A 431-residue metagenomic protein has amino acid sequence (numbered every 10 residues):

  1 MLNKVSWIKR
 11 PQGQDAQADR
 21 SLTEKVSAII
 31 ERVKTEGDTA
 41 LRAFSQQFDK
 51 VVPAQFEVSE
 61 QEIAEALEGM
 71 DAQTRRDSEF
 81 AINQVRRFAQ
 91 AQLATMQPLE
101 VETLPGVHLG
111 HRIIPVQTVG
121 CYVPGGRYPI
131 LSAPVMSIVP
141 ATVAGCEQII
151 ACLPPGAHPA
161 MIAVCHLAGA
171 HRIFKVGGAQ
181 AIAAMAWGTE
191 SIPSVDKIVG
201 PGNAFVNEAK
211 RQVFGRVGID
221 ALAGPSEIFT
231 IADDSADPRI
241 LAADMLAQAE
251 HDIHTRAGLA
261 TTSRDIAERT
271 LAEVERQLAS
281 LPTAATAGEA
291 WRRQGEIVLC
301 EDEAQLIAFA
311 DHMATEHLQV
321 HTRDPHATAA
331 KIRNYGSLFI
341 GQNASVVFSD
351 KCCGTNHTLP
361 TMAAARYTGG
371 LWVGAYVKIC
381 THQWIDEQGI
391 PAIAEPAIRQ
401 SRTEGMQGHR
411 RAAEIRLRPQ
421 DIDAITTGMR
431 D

Functional and structural regions predicted by a protein language model:
M1-I8, R172-G177, I297-D302: Short acidic-hydrophobic, aromatic-tinged amphipathic segments that line or gate anion-handling sites
M1-Q117: N-terminal Rossmann-like NAD(P)+-binding subdomain of aldehyde/semialdehyde dehydrogenases
T95-V101, T255-A260, S280-W291, H321 (+2 more regions): Flexible, glycine/charged-enriched surface loops at secondary-structure junctions
E102-V164: Conserved small-residue-rich beta-alpha loop and adjacent elements that most often cradle the phosphate/pyrophosphate
G169-R256: Conserved NAD(P)+-binding/catalytic subdomain of aldehyde/semialdehyde dehydrogenases
A221-R293, I297: A conserved active-site cap/scaffold subdomain adjacent to cofactor or substrate pockets
E303, D311-R430: C-terminal core of ALDH-fold dehydrogenases
